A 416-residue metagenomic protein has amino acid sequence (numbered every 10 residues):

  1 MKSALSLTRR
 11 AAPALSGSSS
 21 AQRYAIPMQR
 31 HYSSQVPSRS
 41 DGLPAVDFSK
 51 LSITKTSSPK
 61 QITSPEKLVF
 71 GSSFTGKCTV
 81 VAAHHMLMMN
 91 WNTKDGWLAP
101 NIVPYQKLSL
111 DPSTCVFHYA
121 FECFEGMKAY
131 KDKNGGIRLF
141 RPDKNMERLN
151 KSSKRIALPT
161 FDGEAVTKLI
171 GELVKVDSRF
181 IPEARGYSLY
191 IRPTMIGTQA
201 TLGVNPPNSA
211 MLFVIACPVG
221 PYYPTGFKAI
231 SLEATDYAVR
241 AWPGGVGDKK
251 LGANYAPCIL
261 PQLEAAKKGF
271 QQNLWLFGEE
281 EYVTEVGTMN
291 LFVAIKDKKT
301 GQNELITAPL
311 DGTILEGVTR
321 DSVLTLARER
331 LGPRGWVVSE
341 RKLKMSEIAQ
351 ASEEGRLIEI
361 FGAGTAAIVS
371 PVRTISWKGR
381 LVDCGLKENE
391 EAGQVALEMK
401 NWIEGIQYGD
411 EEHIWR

Functional and structural regions predicted by a protein language model:
M1-D47: N-terminal mitochondrial targeting presequence
Q29, E164, E172-P182: An exposure/low-complexity boundary signal
S33-L173, T201-R416: Helix-start/capping segments and mature chain N-termini
V176-R179, A184-P206, G220: Non-catalytic, conformational "gating/processing" segments within enzyme and secreted inhibitor domains
